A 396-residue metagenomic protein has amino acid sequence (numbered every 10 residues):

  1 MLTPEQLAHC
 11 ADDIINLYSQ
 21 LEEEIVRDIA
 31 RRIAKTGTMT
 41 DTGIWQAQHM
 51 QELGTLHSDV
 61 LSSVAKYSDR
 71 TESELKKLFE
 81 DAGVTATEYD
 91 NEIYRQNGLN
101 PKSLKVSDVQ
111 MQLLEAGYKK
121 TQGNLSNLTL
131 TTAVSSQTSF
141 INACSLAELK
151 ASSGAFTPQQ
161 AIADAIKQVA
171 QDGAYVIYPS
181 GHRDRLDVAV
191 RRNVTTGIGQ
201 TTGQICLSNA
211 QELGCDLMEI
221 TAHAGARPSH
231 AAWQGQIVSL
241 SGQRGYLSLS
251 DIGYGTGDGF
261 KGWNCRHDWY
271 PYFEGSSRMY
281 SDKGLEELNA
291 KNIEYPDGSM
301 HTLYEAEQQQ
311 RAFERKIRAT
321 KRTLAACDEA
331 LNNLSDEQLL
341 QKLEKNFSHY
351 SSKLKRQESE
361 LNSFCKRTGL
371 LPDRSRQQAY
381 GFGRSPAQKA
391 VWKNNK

Functional and structural regions predicted by a protein language model:
M1-D164, G284-K396: N-terminal leader/targeting and assembly helices and adjacent pre-domain segments
N16, A116, G173-V176, R244 (+1 more regions): Intrinsically disordered, low-complexity segments enriched in small/polar residues
A34, T40, A170, Y178 (+7 more regions): Generic detector of intrinsically disordered, low-complexity, polar/charged segments
A65-D69, Y178-D184, H267-Y270: Short, exposed beta-strand "edge-strand" segments with a Pro/Gly-rich flavor and a Y/T-containing core
G123-L213: Contiguous, non-catalytic segments that form substrate-binding/exosite surfaces or channel walls
D184-E287: Acidic, glycine-rich two-metal-ion catalytic cores of nucleic acid-processing enzymes
